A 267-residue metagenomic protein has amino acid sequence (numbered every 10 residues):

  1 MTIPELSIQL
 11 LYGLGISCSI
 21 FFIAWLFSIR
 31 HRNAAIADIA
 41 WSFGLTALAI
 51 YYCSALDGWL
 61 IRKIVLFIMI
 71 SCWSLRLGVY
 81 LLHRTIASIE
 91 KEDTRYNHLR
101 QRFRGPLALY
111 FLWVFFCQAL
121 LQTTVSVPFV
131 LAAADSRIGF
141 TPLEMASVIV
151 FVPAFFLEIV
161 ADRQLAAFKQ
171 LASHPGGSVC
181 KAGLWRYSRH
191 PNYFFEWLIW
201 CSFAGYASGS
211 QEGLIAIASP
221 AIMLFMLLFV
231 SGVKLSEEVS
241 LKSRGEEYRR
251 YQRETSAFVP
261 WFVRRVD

Functional and structural regions predicted by a protein language model:
M1-I3: Short, Lys/Arg-rich, polar N-terminal cytosolic tail immediately upstream of the first transmembrane signal-anchor
E5-F21, G44-H83, C117, Q122-Q164 (+1 more regions): Hydrophobic transmembrane alpha-helices
L10, L14, S28-A37: A short N-terminal beta->alpha junction/helix N-cap motif
F22-N33, V79-T85: C-terminal ends of transmembrane helices
R30-H31, F103, R244, T255: A broad structural signal for alpha-helix termini and local helix breaks/kinks
H31-L45, E90-W113, S178-W185: Juxtamembrane helix-capping/reentrant segments at transmembrane boundaries
L77-F129: Hydrophobic alpha-helical segments and helix pairs
